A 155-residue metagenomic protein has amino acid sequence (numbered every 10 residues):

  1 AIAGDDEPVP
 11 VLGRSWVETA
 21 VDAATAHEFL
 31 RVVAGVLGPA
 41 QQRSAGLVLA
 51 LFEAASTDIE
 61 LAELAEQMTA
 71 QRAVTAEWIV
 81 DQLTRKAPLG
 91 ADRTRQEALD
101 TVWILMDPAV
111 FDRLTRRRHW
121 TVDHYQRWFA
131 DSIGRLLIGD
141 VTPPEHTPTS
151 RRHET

Functional and structural regions predicted by a protein language model:
A1-Q42, L99: Hydrophobic alpha-helical connector segments
A3-E7, D81, H119: A generic structural signal for secondary-structure junctions that act as hinges or helix/strand caps at the edges
V9, A45, D58, D107-P108: Alpha-helix initiation and N-capping motif
R14-A20, L51-S56, V110-R113: A short small-residue
V21-D22, M68, G90, R117: Pocket-edge positions in alpha/beta enzyme catalytic cores
E28-F52, I59-A87, Q96-D100, D131-I138: Amphipathic alpha-helical packing segments from all-alpha helical-bundle domains
L83-S132, D140-T149, H153: Hydrophobic/aromatic-rich alpha-helical bundle segments in the mid-to-C-terminal region
